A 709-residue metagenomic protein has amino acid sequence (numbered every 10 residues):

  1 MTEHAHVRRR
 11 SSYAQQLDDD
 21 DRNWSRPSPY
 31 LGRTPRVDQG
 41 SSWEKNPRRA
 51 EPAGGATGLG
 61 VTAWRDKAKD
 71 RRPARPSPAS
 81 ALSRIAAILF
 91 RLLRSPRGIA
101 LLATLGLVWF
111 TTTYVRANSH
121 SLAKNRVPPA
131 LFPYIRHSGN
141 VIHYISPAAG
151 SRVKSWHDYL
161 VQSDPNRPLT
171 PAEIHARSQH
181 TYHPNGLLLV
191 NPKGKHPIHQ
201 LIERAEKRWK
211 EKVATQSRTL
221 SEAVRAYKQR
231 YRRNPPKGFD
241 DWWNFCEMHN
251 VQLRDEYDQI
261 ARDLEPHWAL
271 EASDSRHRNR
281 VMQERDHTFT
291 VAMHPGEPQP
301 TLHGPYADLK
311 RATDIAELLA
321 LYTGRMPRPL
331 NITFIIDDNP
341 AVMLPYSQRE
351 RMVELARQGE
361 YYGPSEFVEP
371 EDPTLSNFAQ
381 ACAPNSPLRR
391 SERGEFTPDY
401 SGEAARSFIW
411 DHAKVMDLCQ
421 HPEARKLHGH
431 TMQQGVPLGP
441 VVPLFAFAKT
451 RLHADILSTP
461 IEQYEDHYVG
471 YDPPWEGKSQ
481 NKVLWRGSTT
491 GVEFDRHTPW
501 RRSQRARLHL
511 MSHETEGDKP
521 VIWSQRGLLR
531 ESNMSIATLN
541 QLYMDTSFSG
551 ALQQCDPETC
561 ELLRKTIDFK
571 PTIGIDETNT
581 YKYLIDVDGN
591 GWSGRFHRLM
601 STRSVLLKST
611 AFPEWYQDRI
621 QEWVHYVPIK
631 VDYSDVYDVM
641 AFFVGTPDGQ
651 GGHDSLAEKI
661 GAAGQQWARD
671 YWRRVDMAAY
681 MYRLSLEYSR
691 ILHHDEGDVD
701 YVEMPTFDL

Functional and structural regions predicted by a protein language model:
T2, Q16-V37, S42-W43, P47-P52 (+18 more regions): Generic ordered-secondary-structure signal
T2-Q16, D21-P29, R33-P147: N-terminal signal-anchor transmembrane helix specifying type II single-pass membrane topology of secretory-pathway
H6, L17, N23-W24, R36 (+7 more regions): Short linear sequence motifs
P29, R48, K69, Y114 (+11 more regions): Intrinsically disordered, low-complexity regulatory segments enriched in acidic/serine/proline/glutamine/glycine
A87-S121, K212, K228-Q229, R233-K237 (+9 more regions): "… SH3/SAM/PH, and C2H2 zinc fingers" -> "… SH3/SAM/PH, FHA domains, and C2H2 zinc fingers"
F90, N540-E558, L656-A678: Extended, compositionally biased low-complexity polar/Lys-Gly-rich tracts and adjacent boundary/linker regions are
S95-F110, P129-I575, D698-L709: Secretory-pathway glycan-assembly enzymes, especially type II membrane glycosyltransferases that use nucleotide-sugar
T572-F707: Catalytic binding pocket for nucleotide-activated donors in carbohydrate/polymer assembly enzymes
